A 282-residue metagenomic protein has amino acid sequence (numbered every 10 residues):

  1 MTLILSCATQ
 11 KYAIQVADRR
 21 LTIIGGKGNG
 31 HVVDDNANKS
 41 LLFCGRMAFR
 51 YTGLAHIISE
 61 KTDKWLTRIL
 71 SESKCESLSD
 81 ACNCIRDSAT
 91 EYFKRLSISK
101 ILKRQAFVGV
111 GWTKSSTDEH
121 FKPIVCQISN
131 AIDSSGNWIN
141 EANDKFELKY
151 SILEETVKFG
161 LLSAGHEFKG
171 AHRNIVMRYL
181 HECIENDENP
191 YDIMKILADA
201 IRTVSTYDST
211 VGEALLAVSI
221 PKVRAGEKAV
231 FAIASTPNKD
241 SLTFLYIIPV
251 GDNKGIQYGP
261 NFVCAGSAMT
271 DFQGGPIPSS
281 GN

Functional and structural regions predicted by a protein language model:
M1-N282: N-terminal nucleophile
